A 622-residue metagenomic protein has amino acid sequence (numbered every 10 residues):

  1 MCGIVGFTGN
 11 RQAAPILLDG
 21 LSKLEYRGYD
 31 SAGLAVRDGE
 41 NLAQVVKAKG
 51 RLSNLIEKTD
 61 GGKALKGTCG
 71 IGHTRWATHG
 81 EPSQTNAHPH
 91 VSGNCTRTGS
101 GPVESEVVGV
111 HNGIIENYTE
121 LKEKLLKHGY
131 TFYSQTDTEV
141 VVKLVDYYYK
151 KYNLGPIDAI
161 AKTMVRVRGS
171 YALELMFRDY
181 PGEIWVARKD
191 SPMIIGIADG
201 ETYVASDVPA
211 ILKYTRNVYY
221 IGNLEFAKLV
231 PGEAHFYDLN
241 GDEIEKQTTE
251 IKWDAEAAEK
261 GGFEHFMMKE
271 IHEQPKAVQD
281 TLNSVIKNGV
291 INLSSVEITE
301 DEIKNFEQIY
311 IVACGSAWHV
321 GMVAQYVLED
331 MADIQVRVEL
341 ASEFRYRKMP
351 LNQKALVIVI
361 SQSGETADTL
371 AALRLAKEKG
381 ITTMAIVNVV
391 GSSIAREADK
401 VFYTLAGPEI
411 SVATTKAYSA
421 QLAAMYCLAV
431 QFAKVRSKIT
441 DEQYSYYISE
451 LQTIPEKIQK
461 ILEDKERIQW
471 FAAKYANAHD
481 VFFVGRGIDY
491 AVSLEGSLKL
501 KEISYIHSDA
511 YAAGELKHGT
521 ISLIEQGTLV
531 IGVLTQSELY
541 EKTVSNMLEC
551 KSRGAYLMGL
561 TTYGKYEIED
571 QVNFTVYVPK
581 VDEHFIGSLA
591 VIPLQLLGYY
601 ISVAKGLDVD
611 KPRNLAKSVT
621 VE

Functional and structural regions predicted by a protein language model:
M1-K260, E264, K276-E307, Y346 (+4 more regions): Conserved short alpha-helical segments that host acidic/polar catalytic motifs at enzyme active sites
F7-N10, H111, T131, Q135 (+20 more regions): Hydrophobic alpha-helical scaffolding
G72-G93, V285-E300, A324-I360, H507-L523: Glycine-rich oxoanion-binding loops at beta->alpha junctions
P89-V91, M176, W185-V186, V218-Y219 (+12 more regions): Replace "in large, NTP-powered and nucleic-acid-processing enzymes" with "in large, NTP-powered factors and other
G241, Y556, E569-Q571, V581-E622: Generic C-terminus detector
Q274-V278, L282-Y310, K400-L529, S602-E622: Active-site phosphate/pyrophosphate-binding segments
K304-Y446, E450-T453, V533-P579, L597 (+1 more regions): Glycine-rich phosphate-binding loops that contact phosphosugars or nucleotide phosphates
